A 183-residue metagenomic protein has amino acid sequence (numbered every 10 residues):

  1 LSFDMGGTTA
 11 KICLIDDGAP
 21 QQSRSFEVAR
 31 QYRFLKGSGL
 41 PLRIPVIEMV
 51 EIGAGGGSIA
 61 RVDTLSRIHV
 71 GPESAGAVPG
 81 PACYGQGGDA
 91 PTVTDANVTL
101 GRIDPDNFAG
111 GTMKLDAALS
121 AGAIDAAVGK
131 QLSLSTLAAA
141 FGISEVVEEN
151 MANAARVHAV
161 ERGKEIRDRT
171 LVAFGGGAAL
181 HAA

Functional and structural regions predicted by a protein language model:
L1-A183: N-terminally biased helix-coil "hinge/interface" segments that flank
